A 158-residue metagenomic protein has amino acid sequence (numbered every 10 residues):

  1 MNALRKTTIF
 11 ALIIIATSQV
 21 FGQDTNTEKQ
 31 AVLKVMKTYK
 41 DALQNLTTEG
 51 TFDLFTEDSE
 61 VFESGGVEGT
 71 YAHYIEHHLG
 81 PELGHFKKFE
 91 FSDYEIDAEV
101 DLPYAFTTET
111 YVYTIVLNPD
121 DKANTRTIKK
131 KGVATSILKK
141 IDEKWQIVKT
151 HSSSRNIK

Functional and structural regions predicted by a protein language model:
M1-N26: Bacterial Sec-dependent N-terminal signal peptides
Q19-E57: Short, low-complexity N-terminal intrinsically disordered segments enriched in polar/charged residues
T48-D101, R126: A solvent-exposed, acidic/Ser-Thr-rich amphipathic alpha-helical stretch
Y74, L79, S92-A98, Y111-Y113 (+2 more regions): Hydrophobic/aromatic beta-strand elements that line small-molecule binding cavities or substrate pockets in beta-rich
D97-F106, L138-Q146: A short, structured loop/turn motif at beta-sheet edges
L102-L117: A short hydrophobic beta-strand element
D121-N124: Extracellular loop and loop/strand-boundary signature of outer-membrane beta-barrel proteins
K130-K158: Short beta-strand edge/turn micro-motifs at domain boundaries
